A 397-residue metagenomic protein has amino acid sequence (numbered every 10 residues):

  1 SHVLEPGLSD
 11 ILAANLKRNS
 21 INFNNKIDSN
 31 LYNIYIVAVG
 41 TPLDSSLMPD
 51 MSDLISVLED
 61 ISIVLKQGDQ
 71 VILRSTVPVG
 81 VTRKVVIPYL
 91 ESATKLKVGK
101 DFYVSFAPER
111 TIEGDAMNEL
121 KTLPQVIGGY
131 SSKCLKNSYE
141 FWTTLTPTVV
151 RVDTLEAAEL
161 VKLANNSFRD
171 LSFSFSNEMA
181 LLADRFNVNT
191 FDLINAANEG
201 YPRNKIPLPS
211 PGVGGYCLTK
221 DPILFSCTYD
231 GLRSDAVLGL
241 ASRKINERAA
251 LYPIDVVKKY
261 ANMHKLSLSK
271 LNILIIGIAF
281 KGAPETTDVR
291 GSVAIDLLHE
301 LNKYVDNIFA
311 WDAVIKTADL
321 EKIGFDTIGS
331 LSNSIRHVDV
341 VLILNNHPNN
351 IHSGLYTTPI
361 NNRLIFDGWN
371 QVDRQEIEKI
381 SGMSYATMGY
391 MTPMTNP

Functional and structural regions predicted by a protein language model:
S1-P397: Structural/interface elements that position substrates and couple domains in central-metabolism enzymes
